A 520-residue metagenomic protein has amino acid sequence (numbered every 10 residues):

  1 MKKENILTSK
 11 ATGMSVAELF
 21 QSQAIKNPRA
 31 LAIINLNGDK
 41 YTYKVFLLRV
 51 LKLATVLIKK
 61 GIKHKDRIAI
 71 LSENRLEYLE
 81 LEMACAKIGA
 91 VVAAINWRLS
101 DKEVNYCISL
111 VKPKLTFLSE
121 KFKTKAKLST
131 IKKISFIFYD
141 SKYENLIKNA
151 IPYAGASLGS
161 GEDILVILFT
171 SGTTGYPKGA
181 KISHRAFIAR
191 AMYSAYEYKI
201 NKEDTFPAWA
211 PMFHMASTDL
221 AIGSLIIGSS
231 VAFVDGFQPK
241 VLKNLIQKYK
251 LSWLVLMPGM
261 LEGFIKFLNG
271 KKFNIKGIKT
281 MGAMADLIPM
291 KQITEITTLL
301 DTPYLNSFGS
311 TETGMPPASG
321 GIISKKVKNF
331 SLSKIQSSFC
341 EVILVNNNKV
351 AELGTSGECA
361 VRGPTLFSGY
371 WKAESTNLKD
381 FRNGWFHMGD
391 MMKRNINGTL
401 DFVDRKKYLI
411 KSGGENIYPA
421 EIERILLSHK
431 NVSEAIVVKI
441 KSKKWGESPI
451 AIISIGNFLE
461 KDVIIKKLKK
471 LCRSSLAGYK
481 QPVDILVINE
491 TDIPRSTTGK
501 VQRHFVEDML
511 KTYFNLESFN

Functional and structural regions predicted by a protein language model:
T12-G13, R29-R75, L79-M83, S100-N105 (+1 more regions): Conserved AMP-binding/adenylate-forming core of the ANL superfamily
P28-R29, I151-F169, Y176, K199-T205: Conserved pre-ATP/AMP-binding loop-to-beta segment of ANL
T42-K44, L165-A189: Conserved AMP-binding A3 loop
L47-T55, A180-N201, F213, L261-E262: Conserved structural elements of the adenylate-forming
L99, T116-L118, G363, S368-G369 (+2 more regions): AMP-binding/adenylate-forming catalytic core of the ANL superfamily
I188-T205, F213-W253, F267-L268, S337: Conserved AMP-binding/adenylation subdomain of ANL enzymes
S229, M281, I288-S307, T311-T399 (+2 more regions): Conserved AMP-binding/adenylate-forming
A477-T498, E517-N520: AMP-binding/adenylate-forming catalytic domain of the ANL superfamily
